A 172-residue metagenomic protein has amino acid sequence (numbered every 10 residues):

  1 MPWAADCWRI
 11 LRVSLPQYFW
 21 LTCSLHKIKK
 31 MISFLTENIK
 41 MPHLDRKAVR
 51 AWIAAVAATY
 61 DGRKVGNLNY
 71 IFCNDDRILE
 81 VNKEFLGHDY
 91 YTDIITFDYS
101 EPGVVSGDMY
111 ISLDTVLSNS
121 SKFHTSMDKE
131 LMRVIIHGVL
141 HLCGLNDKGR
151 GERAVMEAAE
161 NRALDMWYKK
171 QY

Functional and structural regions predicted by a protein language model:
P2, D6-L131, C143-Y172: An acidic/histidine-cluster motif and surrounding catalytic segment that typifies divalent-metal-assisted enzyme active
I136, L140-G144: Short active-site segment of divalent metal-dependent hydrolases/proteases that encodes the spacing between
